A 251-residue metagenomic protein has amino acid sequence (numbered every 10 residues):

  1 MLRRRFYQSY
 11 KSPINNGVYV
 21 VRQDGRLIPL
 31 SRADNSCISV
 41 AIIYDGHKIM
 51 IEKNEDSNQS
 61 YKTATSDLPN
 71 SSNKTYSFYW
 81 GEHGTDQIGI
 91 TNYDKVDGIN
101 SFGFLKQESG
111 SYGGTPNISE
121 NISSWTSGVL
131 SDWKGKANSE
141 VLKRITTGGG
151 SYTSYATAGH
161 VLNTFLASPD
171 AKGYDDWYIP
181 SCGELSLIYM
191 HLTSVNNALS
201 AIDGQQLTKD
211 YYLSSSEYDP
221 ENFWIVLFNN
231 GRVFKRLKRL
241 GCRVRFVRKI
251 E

Functional and structural regions predicted by a protein language model:
L2-G173, K238-E251: Short, compositionally biased
I42, K62, Y178-P180, L185: Conserved short hydrophobic patches within well-ordered secondary structure
Y155, T164, Y174-D175, C182-E251: C-terminal, surface-exposed recognition/capping segments
